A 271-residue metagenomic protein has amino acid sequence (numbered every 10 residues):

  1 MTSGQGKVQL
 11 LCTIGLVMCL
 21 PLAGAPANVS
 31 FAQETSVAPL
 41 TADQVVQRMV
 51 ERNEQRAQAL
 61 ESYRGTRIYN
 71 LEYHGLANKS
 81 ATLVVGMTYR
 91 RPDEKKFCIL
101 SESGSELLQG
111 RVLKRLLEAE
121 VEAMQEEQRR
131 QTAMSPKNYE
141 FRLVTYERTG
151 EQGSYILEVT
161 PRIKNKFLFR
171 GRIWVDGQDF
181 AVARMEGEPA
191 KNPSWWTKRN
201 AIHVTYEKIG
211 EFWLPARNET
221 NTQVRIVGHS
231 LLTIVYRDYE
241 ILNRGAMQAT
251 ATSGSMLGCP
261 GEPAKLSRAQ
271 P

Functional and structural regions predicted by a protein language model:
M1-V8: N-terminal secretory signal peptides that target proteins for export/translocation
C12-A25: Bacterial N-terminal signal peptides
F31-R170, G177-A183, A190-N200, E207-W213 (+1 more regions): Structured extracytoplasmic
